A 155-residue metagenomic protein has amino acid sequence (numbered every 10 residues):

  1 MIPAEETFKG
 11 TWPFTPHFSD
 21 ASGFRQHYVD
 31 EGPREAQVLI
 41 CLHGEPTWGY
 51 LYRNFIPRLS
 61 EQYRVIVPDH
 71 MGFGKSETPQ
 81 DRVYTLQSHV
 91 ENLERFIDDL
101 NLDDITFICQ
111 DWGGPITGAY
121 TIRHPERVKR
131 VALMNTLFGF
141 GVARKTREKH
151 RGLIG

Functional and structural regions predicted by a protein language model:
M1-F18, F24-Q26, E31-V38, P46 (+4 more regions): Flexible "cap/lid" subdomain of the alpha/beta-hydrolase fold that forms the substrate-access gate
R53-R58: Typically the conserved alpha-helix immediately C-terminal to a functionally engaged Cys/Sec in thioredoxin-like
S60-D69: Active-site machinery of serine-nucleophile hydrolases
